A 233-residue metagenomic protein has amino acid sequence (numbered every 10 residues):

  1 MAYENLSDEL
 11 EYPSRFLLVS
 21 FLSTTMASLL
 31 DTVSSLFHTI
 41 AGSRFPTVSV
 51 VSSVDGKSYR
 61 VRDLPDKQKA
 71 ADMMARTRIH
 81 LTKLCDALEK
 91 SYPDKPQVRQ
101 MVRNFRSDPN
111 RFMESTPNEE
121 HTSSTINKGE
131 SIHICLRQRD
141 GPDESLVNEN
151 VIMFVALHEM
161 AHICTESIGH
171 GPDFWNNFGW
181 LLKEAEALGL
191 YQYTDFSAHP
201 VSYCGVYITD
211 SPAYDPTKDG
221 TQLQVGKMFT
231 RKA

Functional and structural regions predicted by a protein language model:
M1-E4, D8-S35: N-terminal signal-anchor transmembrane alpha helix of single-pass membrane proteins, serving as the membrane-anchoring
A2, F37-V147, S167-A233: Metalloprotease/metallohydrolase-associated module, dominated by Zn2+-dependent proteases
N148-M153: Helix-boundary capping/turn motifs
F154-E166: Active-site recognition of the HExxH zinc-binding catalytic motif
